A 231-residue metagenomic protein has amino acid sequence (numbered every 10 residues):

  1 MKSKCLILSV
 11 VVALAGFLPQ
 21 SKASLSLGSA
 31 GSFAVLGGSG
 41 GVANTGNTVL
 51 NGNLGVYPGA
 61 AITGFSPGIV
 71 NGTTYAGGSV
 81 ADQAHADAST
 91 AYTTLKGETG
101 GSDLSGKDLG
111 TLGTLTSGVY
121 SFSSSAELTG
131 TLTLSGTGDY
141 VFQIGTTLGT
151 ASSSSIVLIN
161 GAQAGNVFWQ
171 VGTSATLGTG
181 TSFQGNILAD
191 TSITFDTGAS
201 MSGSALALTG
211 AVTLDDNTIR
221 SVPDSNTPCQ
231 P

Functional and structural regions predicted by a protein language model:
M1-A23: Sec-dependent, cleavable N-terminal signal peptides
Q20-C229: Solvent-exposed adhesion/ligand-recognition segments of exported proteins
